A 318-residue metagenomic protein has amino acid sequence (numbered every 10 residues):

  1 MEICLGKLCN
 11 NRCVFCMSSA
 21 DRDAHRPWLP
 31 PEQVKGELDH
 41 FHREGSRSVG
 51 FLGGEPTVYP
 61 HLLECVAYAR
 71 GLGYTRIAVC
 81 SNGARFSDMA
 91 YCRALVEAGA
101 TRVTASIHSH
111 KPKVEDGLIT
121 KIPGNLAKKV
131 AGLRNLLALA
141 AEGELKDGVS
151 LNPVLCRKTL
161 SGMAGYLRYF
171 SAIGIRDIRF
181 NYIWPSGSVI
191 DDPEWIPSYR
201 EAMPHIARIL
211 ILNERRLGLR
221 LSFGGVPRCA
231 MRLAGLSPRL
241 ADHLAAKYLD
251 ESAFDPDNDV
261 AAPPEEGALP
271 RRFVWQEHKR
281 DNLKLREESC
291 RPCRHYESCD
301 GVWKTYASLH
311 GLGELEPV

Functional and structural regions predicted by a protein language model:
M1-E32: Canonical Radical SAM [4Fe-4S] cluster-binding loop centered on the CxxxCxxC motif and its immediate flanking residues
R22-A24, P112-I119, G187-D192: A short acidic, helix-capping loop that chelates divalent metal ions and anchors anionic groups
P31-G50, Y59-I183: Radical SAM/AdoMet-radical enzyme domain recognition
C92-H108, R168-D177, H243-F273, N282: Structural recognition of alpha->loop->beta junctions
D177-Y199, R220-D242, P256-L269: Flexible glycine/acidic-rich beta-alpha junction loops that bind and position SAM and/or redox cofactors in anaerobic
D191-L217, A246-D250, D255-P264, E316-V318: A structural motif corresponding to the C-terminal lobe/cap of the Radical SAM core domain
G235, Y248-V318: Flexible mid-to-C-terminal extensions adjoining Fe-S/redox cofactors in radical SAM and related proteins
